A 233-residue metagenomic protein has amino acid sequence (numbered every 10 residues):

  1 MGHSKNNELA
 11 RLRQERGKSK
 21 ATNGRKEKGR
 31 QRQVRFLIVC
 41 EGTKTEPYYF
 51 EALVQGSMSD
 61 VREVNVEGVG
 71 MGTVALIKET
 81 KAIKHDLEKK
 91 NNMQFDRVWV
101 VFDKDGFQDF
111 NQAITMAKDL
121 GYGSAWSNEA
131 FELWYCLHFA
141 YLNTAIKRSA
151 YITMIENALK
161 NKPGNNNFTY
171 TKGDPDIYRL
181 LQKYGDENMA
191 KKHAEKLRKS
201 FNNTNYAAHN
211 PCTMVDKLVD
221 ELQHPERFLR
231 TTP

Functional and structural regions predicted by a protein language model:
M1-V34, A52-E67, E88-R97, K104-P233: C-terminal accessory helical subdomains adjacent to catalytic cores in phosphodiester- and nucleotide-handling enzymes
V34-A52: Short, acidic loop-beta-alpha module within alpha/beta folds
V39, W99-V101: Structural motif
G42, E46, V69-I77, N210-M214: Phosphate/oxyanion-binding active-site loops and adjacent basic polyanion-contact surfaces
L76-N92: Short, basic/hydrophobic alpha-helical segments
I77-K81, V98, F110: Generic internal hydrophobic packing segments that stabilize the cores of diverse globular domains
